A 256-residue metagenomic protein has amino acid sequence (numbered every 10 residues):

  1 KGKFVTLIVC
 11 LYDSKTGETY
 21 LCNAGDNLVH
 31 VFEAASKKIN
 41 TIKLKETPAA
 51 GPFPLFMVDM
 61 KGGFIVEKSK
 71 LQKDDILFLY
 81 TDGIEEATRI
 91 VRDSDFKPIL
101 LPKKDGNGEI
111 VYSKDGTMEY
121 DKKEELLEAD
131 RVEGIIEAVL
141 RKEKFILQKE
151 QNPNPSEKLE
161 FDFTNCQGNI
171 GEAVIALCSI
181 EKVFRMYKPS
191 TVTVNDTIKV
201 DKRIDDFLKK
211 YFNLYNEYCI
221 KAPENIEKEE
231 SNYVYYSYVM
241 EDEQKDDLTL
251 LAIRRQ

Functional and structural regions predicted by a protein language model:
K1-S36, K43, P54, F64 (+4 more regions): Catalytic core of PPM/PP2C metal-dependent serine/threonine phosphatase domains
Y20-V58, G63-E67, L79, V91 (+2 more regions): PP2C/PPM-type serine/threonine phosphatase catalytic core, specifically the conserved beta-strand-loop-alpha-helix
L21-G25, K68-S94, D105-D121, A252-Q256: Conserved beta-strand-loop-short alpha-helix elements that form and flank the Mn2+/Mg2+-coordinating active site
E46-P52, A138-R141, F145-Q148, N152 (+2 more regions): Catalytic lobes of large eukaryotic enzymes
P54-L55, E86-L101, E137-L147, V183-S190 (+1 more regions): Short regulatory "switch" loops immediately downstream of catalytic or recognition motifs within protein catalytic
F64-I65, Y236-Y238: Eukaryotic intrinsically disordered and solvent-exposed regulatory patches
K97-T164: Divalent-cation-assisted or electrostatically stabilized phosphate/pyrophosphate-binding catalytic cores
E230-Y235: Flexible, glycine/threonine-enriched loop-and-boundary segments that flank and lead into catalytic domains of large
